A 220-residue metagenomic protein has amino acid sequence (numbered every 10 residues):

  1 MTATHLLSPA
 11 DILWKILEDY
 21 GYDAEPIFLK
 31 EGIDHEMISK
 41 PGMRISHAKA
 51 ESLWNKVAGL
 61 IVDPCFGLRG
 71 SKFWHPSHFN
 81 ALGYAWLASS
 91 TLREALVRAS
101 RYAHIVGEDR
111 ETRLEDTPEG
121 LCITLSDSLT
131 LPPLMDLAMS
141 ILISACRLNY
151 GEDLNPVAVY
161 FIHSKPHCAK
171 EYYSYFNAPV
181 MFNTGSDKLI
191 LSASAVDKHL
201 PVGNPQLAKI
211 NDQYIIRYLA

Functional and structural regions predicted by a protein language model:
M1-L121, I141: N-terminal low-complexity or simple alpha-helical regulatory segments that function as activation/interaction modules
M1-P9, C122, L131, K209-Y218: Surface-exposed, interaction-prone regions with an acidic/low-complexity signature
A3-L6, E25-P26, V106-D136, S144-K165: Conserved binding/catalytic microenvironments
F79-A85, S126-L129, V196-D197, I215-R217: Short hinge/gating elements
Y102, I141-A145, N149, Y214-R217: Conserved short hydrophobic interaction patches
P132-M135, M139, N204, A208: Short, charged, low-complexity patches
K165-Y172: Charged mid-protein connector segments
S174-A220: Extended mid-to-C-terminal alpha-helical interaction segments
